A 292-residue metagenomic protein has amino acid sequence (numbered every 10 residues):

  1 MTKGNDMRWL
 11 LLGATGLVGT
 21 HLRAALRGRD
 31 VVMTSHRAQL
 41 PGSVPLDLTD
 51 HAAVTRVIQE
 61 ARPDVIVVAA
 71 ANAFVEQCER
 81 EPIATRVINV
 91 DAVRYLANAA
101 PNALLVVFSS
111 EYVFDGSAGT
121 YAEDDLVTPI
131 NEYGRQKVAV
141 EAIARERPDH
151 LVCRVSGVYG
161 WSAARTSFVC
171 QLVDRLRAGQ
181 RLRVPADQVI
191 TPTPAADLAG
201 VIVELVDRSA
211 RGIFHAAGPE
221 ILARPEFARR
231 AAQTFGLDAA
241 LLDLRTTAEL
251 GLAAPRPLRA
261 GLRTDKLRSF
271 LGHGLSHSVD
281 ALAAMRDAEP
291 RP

Functional and structural regions predicted by a protein language model:
W9-G28: N-terminal Rossmann NAD(P)H-binding glycine-rich loop of SDR-like oxidoreductase domains
R37-A52: Rossmann-fold cofactor-recognition segment
L48-I88: NAD(P)H-binding glycine-rich loop region in Rossmannoid oxidoreductase-like domains and their noncatalytic homologs
R94-T128: Conserved Rossmann-fold NAD(P)-dependent oxidoreductase catalytic core, especially the SDR/UDP-sugar
T128-C153: Active-site Tyr-X1-5-Lys
R145-I190, A196-D197: NAD(P)-dependent short-chain dehydrogenase/reductase
V201, R208-A253, R259, P290-P292: Mid/C-terminal beta-alpha module of Rossmann-like enzyme folds, strongest in SDR-family dehydrogenases/epimerases
H277-P292: Amphipathic terminal alpha-helices
